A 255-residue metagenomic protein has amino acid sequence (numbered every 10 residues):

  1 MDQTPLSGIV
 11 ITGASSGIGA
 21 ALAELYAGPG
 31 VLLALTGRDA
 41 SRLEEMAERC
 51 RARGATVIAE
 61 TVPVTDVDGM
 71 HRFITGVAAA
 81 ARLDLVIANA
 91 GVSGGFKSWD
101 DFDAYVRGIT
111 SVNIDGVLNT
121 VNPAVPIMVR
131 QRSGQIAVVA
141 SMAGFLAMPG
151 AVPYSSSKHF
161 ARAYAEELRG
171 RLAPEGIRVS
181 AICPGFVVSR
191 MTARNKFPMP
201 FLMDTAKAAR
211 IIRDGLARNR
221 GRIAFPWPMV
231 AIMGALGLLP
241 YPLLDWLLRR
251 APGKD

Functional and structural regions predicted by a protein language model:
G13-S16: Conserved glycine-rich cofactor-binding loop
P29-M46: Conserved glycine-rich Rossmann-like NAD(P)H-binding loop of the short-chain dehydrogenase/reductase
C50-D68: Rossmann-fold cofactor-recognition segment
R82, S93-R107, G150: Conserved mid-core segment of classical short-chain dehydrogenase/reductases
V121, S157: Active-site helix of classical SDR
S141: Residue(s) in the substrate-gating loop at a strand-loop-helix junction that position the organic substrate next
A181, F197-I232: C-terminal helical subdomain
